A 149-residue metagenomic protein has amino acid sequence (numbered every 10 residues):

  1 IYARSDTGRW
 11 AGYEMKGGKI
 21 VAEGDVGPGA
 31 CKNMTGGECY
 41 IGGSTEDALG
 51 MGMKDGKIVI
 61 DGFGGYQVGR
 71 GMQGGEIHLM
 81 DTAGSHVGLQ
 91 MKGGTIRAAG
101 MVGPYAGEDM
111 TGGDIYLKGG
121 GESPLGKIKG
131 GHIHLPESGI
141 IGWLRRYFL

Functional and structural regions predicted by a protein language model:
Y2-L149: Long, distal/terminal scaffolding or interaction modules with repetitive or compositionally biased sequence
